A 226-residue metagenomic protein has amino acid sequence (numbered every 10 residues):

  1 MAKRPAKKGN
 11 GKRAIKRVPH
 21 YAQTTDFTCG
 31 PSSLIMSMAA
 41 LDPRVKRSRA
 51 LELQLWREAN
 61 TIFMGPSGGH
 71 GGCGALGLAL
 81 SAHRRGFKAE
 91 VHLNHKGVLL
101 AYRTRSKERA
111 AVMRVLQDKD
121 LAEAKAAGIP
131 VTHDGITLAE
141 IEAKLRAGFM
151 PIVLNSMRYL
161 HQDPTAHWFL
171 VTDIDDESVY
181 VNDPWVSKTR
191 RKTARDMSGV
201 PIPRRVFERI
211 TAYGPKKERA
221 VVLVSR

Functional and structural regions predicted by a protein language model:
A2-A6, L145-R146, S156-W168, T172-R226: Noncatalytic regulatory segments and standalone regulatory/sensor domains
A2-G71, A75-H92, A143-A147: Active-site nucleophile-adjacent alpha helix/oxyanion-hole segment immediately C-terminal to the catalytic cysteine
C29, A89-V91, V153, V181 (+1 more regions): Generic structural hydrophobic/aromatic packing signal, biased to beta-strands
F63-M64, A126-I129, K192-A194: Charged, low-complexity surface segments at secondary-structure and domain boundaries
L78-K119: A basic- and aromatic-enriched beta-loop-alpha substructure that forms the phosphate/nucleotide- and DNA/RNA-contacting
K88, M150-P151, K217: A general structural signal for well-ordered secondary-structure junctions
A101, R109-P184: Active-site-adjacent substructure of cysteine-protease-like catalytic cores
